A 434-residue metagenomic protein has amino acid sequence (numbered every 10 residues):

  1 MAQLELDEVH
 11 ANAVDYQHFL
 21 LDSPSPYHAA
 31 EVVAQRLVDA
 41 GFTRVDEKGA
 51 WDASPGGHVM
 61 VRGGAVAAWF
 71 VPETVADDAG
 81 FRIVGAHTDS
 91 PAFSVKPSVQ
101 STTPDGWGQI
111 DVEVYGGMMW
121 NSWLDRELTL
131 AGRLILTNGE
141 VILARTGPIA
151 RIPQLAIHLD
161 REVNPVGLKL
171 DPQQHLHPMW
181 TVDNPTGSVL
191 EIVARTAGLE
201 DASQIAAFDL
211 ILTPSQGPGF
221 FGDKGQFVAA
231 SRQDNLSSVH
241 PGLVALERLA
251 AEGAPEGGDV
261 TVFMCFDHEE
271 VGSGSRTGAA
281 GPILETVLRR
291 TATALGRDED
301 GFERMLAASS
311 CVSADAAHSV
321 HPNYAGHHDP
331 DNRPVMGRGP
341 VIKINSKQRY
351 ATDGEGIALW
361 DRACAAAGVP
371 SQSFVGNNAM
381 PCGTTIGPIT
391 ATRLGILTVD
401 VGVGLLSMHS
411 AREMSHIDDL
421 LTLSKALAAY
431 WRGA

Functional and structural regions predicted by a protein language model:
M1-A434: N-terminal hydrophobic/helix-forming segments and targeting peptides
